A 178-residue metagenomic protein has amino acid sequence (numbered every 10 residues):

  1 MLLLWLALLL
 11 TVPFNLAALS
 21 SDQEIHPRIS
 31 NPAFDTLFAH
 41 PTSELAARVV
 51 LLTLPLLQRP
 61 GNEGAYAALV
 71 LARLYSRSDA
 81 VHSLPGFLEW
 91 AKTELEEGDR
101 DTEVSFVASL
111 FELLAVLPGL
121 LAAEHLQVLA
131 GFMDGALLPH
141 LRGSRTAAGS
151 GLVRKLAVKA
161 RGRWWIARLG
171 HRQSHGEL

Functional and structural regions predicted by a protein language model:
M1-L10, E63-Y75, V104-P118, L152-A167: Amphipathic alpha-helical elements of HEAT/ARM-like alpha-solenoid repeat scaffolds that form extended
M1-P13, Q23-P60, A80-E103, L126-R145 (+1 more regions): Amphipathic alpha-helical segments within extended alpha-helical solenoids and repeat-rich scaffolds in large
L57-Q58, S76, R100, G119-A122 (+2 more regions): Alpha-solenoid HEAT/Armadillo repeat architecture
L113-L114, L137-H140, L169: Long, acidic/serine-threonine-rich intrinsically disordered regions with weak helical/coil propensity that act as
L126-A130, S150-V158, L169, E177: Eukaryotic, compositionally biased intrinsically disordered regions
